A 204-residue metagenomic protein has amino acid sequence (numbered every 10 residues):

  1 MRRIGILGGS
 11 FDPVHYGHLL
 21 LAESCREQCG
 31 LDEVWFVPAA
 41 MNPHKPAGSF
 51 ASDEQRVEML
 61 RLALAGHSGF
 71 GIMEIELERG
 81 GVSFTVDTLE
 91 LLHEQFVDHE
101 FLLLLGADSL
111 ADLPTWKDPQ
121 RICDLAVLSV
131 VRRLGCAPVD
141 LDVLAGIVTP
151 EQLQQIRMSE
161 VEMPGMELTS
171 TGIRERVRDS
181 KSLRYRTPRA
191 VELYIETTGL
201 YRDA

Functional and structural regions predicted by a protein language model:
M1-A204: Nucleotidyltransferase catalytic core that binds NTPs
